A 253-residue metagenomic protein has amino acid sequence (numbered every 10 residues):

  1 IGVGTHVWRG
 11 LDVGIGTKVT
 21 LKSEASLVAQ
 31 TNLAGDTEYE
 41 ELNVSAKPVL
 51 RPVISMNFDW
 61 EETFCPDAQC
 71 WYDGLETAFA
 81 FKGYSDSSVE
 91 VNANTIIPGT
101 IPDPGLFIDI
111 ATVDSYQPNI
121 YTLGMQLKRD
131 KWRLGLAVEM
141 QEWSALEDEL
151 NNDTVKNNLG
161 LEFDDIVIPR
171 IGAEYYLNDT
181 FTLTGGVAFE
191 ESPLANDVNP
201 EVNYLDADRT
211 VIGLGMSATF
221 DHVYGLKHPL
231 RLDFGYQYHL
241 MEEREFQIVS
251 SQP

Functional and structural regions predicted by a protein language model:
I1-P253: Outer-membrane beta-barrel porins/channels
